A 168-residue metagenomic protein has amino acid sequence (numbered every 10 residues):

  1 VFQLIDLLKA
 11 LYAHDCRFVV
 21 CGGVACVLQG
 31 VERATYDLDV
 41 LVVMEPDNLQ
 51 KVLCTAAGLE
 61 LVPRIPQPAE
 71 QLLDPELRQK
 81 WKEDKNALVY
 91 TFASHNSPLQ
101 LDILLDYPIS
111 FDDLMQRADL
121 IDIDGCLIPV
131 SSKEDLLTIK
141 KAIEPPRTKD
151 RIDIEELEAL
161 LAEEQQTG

Functional and structural regions predicted by a protein language model:
V1-G168: Compositionally biased terminal segments of proteins
